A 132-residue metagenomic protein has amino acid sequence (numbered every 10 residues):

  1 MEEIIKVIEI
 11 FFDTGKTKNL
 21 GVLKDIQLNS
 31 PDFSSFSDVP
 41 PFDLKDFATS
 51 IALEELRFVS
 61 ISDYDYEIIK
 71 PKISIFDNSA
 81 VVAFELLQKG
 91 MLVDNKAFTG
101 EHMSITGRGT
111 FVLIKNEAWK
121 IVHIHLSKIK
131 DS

Functional and structural regions predicted by a protein language model:
M1-N19: Short, aromatic-enriched amphipathic alpha-helices that serve as compact interaction elements
E2, L20-I75: A solvent-exposed, acidic/Ser-Thr-rich amphipathic alpha-helical stretch
Q27, L86-Q88, H125-K128: Short beta-strand segments enriched in hydrophobic/aromatic residues within well-folded beta-rich domains
S60, K89-H102: Short, cysteine-centered beta-strand-loop-beta hairpins and adjacent loop/turn segments enriched in charged/polar
Y66-I68, A83, S104-G109: Short, surface-exposed coil-to-beta transition loops
I73-V82, L113-K120: A short, structured loop/turn motif at beta-sheet edges
D77-D94: A short hydrophobic beta-strand element
M103-S132: Short beta-strand edge/turn micro-motifs at domain boundaries
